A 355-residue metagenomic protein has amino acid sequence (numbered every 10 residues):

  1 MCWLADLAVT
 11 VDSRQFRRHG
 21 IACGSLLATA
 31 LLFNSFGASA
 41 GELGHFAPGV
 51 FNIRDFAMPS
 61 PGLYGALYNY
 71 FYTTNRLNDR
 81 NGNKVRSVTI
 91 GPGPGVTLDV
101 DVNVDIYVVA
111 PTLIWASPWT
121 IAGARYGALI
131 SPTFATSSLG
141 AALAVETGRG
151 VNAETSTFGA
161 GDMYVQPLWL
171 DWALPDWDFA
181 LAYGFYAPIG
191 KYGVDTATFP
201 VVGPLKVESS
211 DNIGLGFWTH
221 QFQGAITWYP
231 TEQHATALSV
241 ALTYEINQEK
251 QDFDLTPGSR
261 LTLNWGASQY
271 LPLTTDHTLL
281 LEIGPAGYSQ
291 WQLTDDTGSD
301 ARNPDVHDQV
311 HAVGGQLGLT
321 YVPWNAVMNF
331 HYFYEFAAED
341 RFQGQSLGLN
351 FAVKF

Functional and structural regions predicted by a protein language model:
S39-E42, D55-G62, T74-N78, S117-G127 (+7 more regions): Short loop/turn motifs that connect adjacent beta-strands in outer-membrane beta-barrel proteins
F51-N52, G93-D101, G148-T155, L205-N212 (+3 more regions): Extracellular loop and loop/strand-boundary signature of outer-membrane beta-barrel proteins
D55, L67-N69, P111-S117, V165-L170 (+7 more regions): Residues on the lipid-exposed face of transmembrane beta-strands in outer-membrane beta-barrel proteins
G65-T73, A128-T136, L181-A187, V240-Y244 (+4 more regions): Transmembrane beta-barrel strands of outer-membrane/channel proteins
T74, A135-A141, S156, Y186-A197 (+5 more regions): Sequence/structural signature of outer-membrane beta-barrel proteins
K84-S87, K250-F355: Outer membrane beta-barrel transmembrane domains
G93-A173: Long, hydrophobic/aromatic-enriched structural stretches that serve as scaffold segments
N103-V109, E154-Y164, W177, G216-H220 (+4 more regions): Residues that define the transmembrane beta-barrel architecture of outer-membrane proteins
